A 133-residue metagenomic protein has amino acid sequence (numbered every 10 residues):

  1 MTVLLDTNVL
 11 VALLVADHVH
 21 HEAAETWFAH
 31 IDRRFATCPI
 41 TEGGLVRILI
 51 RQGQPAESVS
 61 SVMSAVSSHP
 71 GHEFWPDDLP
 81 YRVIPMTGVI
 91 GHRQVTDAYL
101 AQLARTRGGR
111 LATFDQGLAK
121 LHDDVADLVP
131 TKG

Functional and structural regions predicted by a protein language model:
M1-T37, L49-S61, K132-G133: Short, well-structured N-terminal submotif of metal-dependent ribonuclease cores
V15, I84-M86, L121-D124: Short glycine-/acidic-enriched loop or helix-start segments at secondary-structure transitions that form or flank
R34, G71-E73, V125-D127: Conserved beta-strand segments of alpha/beta enzyme cores
T41-E42: Short, conserved alpha-helical segments within structured domains
H69-Q116: Active-site neighborhoods of divalent-metal-dependent phosphate/nucleic-acid chemistry enzymes
T106, R110-G133: Charged phosphate-binding loop/patch that engages nucleotide di/tri-phosphates or the phosphate backbone of nucleic
